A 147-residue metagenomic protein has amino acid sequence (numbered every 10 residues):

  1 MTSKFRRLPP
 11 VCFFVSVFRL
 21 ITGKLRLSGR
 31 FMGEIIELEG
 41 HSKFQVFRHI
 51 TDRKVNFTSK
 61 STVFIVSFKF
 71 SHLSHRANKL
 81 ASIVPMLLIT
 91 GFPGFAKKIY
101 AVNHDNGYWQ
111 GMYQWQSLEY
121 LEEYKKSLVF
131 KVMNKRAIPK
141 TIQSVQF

Functional and structural regions predicted by a protein language model:
M1-G94, F147: Short S/T/G/P-rich N-terminal loop/turn motif that feeds into the first structured element of a domain
S3, V63-F68, I99-S127: Short, well-ordered beta-strand segments in beta-rich or mixed alpha/beta enzyme and ligand-binding folds
N56, N78, N103-N106, N134: Detector for Asparagine
N78-A81, Y113, Y124-K126, R136-P139: Surface-exposed beta-strand edges and their flanking turn/coil or helix-capping segments
F95-K97, P139: Short secondary-structure junction motifs
K97-Y100, S144: Hydrophobic/anchoring residues in structured secondary elements
L128-V132: Short, non-transmembrane amphipathic alpha-helical segments
M133-F147: Conserved short beta-strand edge segments in small beta-sheet-based binding/regulatory domains
